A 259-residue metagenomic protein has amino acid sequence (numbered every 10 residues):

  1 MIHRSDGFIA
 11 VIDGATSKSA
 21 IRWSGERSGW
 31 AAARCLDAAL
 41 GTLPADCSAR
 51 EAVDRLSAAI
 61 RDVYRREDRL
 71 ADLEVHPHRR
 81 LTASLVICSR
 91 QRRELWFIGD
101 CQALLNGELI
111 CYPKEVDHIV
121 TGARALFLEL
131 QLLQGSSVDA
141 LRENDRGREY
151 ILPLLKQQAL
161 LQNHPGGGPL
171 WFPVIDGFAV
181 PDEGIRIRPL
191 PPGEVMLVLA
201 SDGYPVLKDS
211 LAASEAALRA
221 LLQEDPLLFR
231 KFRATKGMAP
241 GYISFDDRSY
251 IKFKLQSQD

Functional and structural regions predicted by a protein language model:
M1-D259: PP2C/PPM-type serine/threonine phosphatase catalytic domain
